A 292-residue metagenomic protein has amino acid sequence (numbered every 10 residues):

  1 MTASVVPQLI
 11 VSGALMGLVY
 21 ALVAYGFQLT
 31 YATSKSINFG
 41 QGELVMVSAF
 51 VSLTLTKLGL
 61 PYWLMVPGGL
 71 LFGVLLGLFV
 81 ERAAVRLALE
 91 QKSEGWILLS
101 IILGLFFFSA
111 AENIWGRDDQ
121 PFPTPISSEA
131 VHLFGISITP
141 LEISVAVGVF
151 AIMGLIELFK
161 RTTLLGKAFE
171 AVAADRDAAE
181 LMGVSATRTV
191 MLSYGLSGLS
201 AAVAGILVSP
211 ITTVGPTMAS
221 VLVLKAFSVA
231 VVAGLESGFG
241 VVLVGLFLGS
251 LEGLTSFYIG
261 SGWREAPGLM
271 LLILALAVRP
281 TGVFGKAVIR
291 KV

Functional and structural regions predicted by a protein language model:
M1-L22, V51, Y62-M65, Q91-I97 (+4 more regions): Membrane-interfacial amphipathic/re-entrant helices at transmembrane-helix boundaries
V5, I114, A174-R188, I259-V292: Cytosolic-side transmembrane-helix boundaries in multi-pass membrane proteins
V11, A32-F79, A83: Membrane-embedded helix boundary and interhelical linker motif in transport proteins
S12, M16-G17, F134-V214, G238-V244: Helix-loop-helix "hairpin" substructures at the membrane interface of multi-pass membrane proteins
Y20, G26, L60-L71, M191-A201 (+1 more regions): Transmembrane alpha-helical segments in multi-pass inner-membrane proteins
A49-L53, L70-L76, L103-A111, G148-E157 (+3 more regions): Hydrophobic core segments of alpha-helical transmembrane domains in multi-pass membrane transport and ion-translocation
L60-G104, A110, L243-L248, R279-P280: Alpha-helical transmembrane segments within multi-pass membrane transporters and channels
L87-T162, T189, L254, I259 (+3 more regions): Transmembrane helix-bundle core of multi-pass membrane transporters and related energy-transducing complexes
